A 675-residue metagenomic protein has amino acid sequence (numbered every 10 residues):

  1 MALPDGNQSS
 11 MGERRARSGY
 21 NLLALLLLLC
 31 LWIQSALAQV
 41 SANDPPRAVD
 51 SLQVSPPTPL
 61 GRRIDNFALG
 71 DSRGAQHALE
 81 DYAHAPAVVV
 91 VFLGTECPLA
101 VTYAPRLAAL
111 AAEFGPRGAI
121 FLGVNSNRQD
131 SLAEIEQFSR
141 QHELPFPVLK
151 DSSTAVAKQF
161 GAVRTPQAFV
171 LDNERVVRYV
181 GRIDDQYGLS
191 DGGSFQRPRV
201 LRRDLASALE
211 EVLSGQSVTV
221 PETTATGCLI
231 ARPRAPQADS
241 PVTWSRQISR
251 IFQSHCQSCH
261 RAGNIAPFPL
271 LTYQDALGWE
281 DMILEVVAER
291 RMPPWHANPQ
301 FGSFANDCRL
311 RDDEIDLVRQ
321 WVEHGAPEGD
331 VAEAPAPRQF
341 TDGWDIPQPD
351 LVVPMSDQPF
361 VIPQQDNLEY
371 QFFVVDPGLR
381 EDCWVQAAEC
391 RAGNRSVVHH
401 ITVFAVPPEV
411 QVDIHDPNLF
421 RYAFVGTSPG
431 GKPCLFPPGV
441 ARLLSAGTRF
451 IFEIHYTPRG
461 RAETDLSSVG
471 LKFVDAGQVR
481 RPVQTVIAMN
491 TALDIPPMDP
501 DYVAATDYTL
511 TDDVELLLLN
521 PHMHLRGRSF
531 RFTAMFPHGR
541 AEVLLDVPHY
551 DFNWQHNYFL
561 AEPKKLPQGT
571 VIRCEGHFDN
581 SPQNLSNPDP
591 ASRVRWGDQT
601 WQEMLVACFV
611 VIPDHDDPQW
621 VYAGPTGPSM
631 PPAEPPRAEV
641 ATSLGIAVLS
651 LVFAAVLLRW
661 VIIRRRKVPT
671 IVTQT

Functional and structural regions predicted by a protein language model:
L23-S35: Bacterial N-terminal signal peptides
F67-V88, Q237-R246: A short beta-strand-turn-helix
Y82-V101, L209: Short active-site neighborhood of thiol/selenol oxidoreductases, capturing the structured segment around
V101-H142, L149-Q159: Structural microenvironment flanking redox-active thiols in thiol-disulfide oxidoreductases
D151-A231: Thiol/selenol-based redox catalytic cores and closely related redox-interacting motifs
V220-L379, C383, G447-E453: Aromatic- and Gly/Pro-enriched helix-to-coil junctions and flexible linker segments
P294-F304, E333-E515, P521-P632: Beta-strand-centric surfaces of beta-sandwich/beta-rich domains
L649-R664: Alpha-helical transmembrane segments
